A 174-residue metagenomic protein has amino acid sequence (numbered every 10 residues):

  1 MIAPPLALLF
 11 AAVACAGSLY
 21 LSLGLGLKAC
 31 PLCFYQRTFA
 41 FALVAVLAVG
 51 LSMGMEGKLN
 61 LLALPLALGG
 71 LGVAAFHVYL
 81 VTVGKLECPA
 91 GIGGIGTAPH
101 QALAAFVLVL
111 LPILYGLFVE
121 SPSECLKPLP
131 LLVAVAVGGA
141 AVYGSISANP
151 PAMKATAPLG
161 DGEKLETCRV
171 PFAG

Functional and structural regions predicted by a protein language model:
M1-A29, A40-V46, E56-G174: Secretory/periplasmic and organellar redox-cofactor proteins
Q36-R37: Regulatory, intrinsically disordered low-complexity regions in eukaryotic nuclear proteins
L51-M55: Helix-coil boundary and interhelical linker segments in multi-pass alpha-helical membrane proteins
